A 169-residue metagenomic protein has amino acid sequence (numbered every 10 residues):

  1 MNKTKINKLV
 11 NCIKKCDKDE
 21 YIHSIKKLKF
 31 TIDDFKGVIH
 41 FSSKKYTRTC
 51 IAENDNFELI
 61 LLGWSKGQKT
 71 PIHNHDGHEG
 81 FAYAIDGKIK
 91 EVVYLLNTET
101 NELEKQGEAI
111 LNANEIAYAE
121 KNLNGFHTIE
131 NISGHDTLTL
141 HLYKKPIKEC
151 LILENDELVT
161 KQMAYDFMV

Functional and structural regions predicted by a protein language model:
M1-D33: N-terminal leader/capping segments at the start of a protein or of a new domain
G37, F41-K66, I116: A short glycine-rich, His/Asp/Glu-containing loop-to-beta-strand
L61-H75, K121-N124: Conserved short histidine dyad/triad with adjacent acidic residue
K66, G77-V92: Glycine- and acidic-residue-biased ligand/ion/polar-headgroup-sensing regions
F81, G134-E149: A short hydrophobic beta-strand segment most commonly corresponding to one strand of the jelly-roll/cupin
L96-F126, A164-Y165: Short acidic-glycine-tyrosine-enriched beta hairpin
T128-S133: Asparagine-centered strand-capping/turn motif at beta-strand->loop junctions
